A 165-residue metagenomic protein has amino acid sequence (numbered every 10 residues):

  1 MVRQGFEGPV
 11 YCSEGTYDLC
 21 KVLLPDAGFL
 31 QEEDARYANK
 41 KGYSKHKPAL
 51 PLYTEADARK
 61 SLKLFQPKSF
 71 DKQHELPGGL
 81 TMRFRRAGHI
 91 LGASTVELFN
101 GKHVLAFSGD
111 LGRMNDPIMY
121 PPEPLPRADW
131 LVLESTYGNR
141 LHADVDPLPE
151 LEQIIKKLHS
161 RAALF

Functional and structural regions predicted by a protein language model:
M1-F165: His/Asp/Glu-rich metal-coordinating catalytic cores of metallo-dependent phosphodiesterases/hydrolases acting on
